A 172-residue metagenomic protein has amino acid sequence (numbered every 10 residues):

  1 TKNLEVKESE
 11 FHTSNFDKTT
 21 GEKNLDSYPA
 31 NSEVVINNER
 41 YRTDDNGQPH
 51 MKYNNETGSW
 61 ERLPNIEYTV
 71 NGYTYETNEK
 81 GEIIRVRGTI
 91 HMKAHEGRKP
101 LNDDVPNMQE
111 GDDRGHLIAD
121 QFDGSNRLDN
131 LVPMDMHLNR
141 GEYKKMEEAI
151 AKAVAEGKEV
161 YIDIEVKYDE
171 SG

Functional and structural regions predicted by a protein language model:
T1-E82, H95-R98: Low-complexity, glycine/serine/proline-rich disordered segments that function as export/translocation leaders
G58-G172: Domain-level detector of nuclease and nuclease-like folds in predominantly extracellular/periplasmic contexts
